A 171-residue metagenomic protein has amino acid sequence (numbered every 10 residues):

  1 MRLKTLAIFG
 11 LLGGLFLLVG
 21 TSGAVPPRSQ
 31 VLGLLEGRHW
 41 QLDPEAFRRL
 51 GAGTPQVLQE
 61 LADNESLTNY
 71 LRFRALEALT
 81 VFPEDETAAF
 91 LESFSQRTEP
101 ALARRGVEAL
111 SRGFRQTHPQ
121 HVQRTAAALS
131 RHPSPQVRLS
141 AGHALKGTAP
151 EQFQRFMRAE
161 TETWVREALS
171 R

Functional and structural regions predicted by a protein language model:
K4, G10-R28: Bacterial Sec-dependent signal peptides at the C-terminal "C-region" and cleavage site
G10-G14, A62, S95, G106 (+4 more regions): Small side chains
G23-L32, G51-D63, E84-Q96, Q116-S130 (+1 more regions): Amphipathic alpha-helical scaffolding segments comprising HEAT/armadillo-like alpha-solenoid repeats
L32-A52, Y70-E84, S93, R104-T117 (+3 more regions): Structural detector for internal amphipathic alpha-helices that build alpha-solenoid repeat scaffolds
S66-T68, T98-P100, P133-S134, T161-E162: Short inter-helical turns and helix N-cap capping residues of alpha-solenoid HEAT/ARM repeat scaffolds
